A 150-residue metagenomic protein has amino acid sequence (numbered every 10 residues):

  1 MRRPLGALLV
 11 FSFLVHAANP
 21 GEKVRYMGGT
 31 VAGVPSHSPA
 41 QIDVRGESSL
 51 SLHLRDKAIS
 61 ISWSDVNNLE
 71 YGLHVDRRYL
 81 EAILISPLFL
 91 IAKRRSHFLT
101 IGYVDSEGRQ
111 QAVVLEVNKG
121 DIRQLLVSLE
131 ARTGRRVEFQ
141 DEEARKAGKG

Functional and structural regions predicted by a protein language model:
P4-F13: Sec-dependent N-terminal signal peptides
L8, G33, D43, L90-A92 (+1 more regions): Sterically constrained small-residue positions within well-ordered secondary structures of folded domains
A17-S48, R55: Anionic N-terminal interaction surfaces
A18-N19, N68-G150: Acidic, Ser/Thr- and proline-rich intrinsically disordered linker/docking segments of eukaryotic scaffolds
A32, L52-L54, Y103-E107: Short acidic, glycine-rich loop/turn motifs
H37-P39, R45-E47, I61-S64, R94-F98 (+1 more regions): Extracytoplasmic
G46-I83: Phosphoinositide-binding peripheral membrane targeting modules
